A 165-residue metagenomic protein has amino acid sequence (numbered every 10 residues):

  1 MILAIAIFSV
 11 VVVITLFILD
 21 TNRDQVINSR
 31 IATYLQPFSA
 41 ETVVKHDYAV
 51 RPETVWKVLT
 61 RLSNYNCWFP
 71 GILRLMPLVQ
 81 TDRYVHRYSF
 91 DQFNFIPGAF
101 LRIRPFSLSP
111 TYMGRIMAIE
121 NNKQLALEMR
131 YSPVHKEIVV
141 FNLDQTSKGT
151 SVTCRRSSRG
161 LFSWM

Functional and structural regions predicted by a protein language model:
A4, V12-V85: Hydrophobic ligand-binding cavity/cleft-lining segments
T21-Q25, A32-T42, F93, R102 (+2 more regions): Residue-level signal for well-ordered alpha-helical segments
R23-Q25, A126-M165: Beta-strand/loop substructures that line and gate deep hydrophobic ligand-binding cavities in soluble
A40-V43, S109-T111, S151: A general secondary-structure boundary signal
D47, N66-C67, P77-I138, T146: Glycine-rich portal/gate segments that line the openings of hydrophobic small-molecule binding cavities
